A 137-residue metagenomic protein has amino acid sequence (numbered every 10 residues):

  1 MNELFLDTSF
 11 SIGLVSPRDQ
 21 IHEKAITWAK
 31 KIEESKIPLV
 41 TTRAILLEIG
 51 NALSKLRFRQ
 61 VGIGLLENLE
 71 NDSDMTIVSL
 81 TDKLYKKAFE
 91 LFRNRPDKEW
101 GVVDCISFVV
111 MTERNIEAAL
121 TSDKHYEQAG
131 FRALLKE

Functional and structural regions predicted by a protein language model:
M1-E3, F108-V109, E113-E137: Acidic, PIN/NYN-like endoribonuclease modules and their adjacent C-terminal/linker elements
M1-T41, S54-E67, E137: Short, well-structured N-terminal submotif of metal-dependent ribonuclease cores
F10-S11, E48-I49, K87: A general alpha-helix detector
R43-A44, D104, D123-K124: Short secondary-structure boundary segments
L46-I49, Y126-E127: Short, active-site-adjacent cap segments at secondary-structure transitions
N51-S54, T112: Short glycine/serine- and small hydrophobic-enriched flexible loop segments
L69-T81, F89, R95-D97, Y126-E137: Short acidic, glycine/proline-enriched helix-loop-strand junctions
T76-E117: Active-site neighborhoods of divalent-metal-dependent phosphate/nucleic-acid chemistry enzymes
